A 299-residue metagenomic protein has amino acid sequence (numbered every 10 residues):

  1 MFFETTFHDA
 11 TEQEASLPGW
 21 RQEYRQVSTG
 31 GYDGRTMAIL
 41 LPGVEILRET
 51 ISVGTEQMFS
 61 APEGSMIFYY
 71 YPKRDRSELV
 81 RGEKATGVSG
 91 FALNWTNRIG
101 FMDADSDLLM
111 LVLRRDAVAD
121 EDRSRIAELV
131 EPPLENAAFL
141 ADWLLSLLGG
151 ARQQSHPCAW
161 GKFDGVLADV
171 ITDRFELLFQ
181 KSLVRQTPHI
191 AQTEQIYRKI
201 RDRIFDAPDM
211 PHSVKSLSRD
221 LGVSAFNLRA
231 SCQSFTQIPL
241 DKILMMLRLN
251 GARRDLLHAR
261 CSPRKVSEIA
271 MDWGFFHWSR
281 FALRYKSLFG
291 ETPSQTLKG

Functional and structural regions predicted by a protein language model:
M1-G64: N-terminal low-complexity or simple alpha-helical regulatory segments that function as activation/interaction modules
M1-T29, R76-P208, V214-K215, R219-A225 (+3 more regions): Alpha-helical bundle regulatory/interaction domains
A38, I46-R48, F68-Y69, G90-A92 (+1 more regions): Conserved hydrophobic/aromatic beta-strand scaffold that supports enzyme active sites
T50-T55, P72-R74, L93-T96: Short acidic (Asp/Glu) patches
S60-R76: Short, conserved beta-strand element in jelly-roll/cupin
L228, C232, R280-F281, Y285: Short hydrophobic/aromatic patch on the recognition helix
T236, L244, R248, R253 (+1 more regions): C-terminal flanking helix
